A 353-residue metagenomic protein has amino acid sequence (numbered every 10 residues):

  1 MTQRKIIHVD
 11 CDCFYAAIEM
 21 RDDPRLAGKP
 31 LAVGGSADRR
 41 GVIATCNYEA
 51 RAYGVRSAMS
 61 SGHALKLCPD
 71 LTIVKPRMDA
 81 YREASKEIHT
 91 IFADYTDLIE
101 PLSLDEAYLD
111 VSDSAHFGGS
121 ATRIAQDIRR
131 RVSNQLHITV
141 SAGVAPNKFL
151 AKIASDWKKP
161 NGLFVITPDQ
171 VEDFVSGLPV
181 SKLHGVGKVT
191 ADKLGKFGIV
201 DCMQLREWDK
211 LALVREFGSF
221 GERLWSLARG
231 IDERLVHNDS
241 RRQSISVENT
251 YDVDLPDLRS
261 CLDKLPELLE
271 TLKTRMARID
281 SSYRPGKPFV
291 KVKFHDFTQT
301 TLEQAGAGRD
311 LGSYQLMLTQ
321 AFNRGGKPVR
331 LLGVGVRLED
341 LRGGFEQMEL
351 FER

Functional and structural regions predicted by a protein language model:
M1-E216, E222, D340-R342, Q347-R353: Gly/Gly-Pro- and Ser/Thr-rich, intrinsically disordered tail segments characteristic of DNA damage-repair and tolerance
H8, K182, T190, G195-L331 (+2 more regions): DNA-contacting surface of Y-family translesion DNA polymerases
